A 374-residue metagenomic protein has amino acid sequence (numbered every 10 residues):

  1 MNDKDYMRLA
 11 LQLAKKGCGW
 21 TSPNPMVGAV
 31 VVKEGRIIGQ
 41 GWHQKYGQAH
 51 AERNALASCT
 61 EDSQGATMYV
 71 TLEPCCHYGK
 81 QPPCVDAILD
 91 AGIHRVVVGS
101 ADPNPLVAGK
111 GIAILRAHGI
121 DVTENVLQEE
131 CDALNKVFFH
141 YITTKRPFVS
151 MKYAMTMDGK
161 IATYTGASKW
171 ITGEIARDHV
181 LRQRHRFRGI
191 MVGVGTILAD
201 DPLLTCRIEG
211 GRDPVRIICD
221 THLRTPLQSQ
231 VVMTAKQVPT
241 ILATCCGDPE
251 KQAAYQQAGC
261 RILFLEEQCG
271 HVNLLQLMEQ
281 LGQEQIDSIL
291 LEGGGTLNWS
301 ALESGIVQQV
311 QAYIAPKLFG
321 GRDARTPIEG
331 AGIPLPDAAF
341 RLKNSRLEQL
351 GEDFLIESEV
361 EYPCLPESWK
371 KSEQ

Functional and structural regions predicted by a protein language model:
N2-R8, L13-G17, S22-N24, S63 (+3 more regions): Enzymes that bind and transform nitrogen-containing heteroaromatic metabolites
R8, Q12-K15, G39, H50-R53 (+4 more regions): A broad detector of short, well-ordered amphipathic alpha-helices that serve as recognition/interaction surfaces
G19-P23, Q48, I112, V126-A154: Proteins enriched for Cys/Gly/acidic motifs involved in redox and nucleic-acid/cofactor modification
G28: Helix-turn-helix
V31-E130, V215, I241, C246-D248 (+1 more regions): Zn2+-dependent cytidine deaminase-like catalytic core
A51, F138-F139, A301, Y313: Aromatic-residue hotspot detector
C59, R116-A117, I142-T144, Q309 (+1 more regions): Short alpha-helix boundary/capping motifs
P105-L106, D132, N298, G320: Generic structural signal for helix capping and beta-alpha/helix-loop junctions
